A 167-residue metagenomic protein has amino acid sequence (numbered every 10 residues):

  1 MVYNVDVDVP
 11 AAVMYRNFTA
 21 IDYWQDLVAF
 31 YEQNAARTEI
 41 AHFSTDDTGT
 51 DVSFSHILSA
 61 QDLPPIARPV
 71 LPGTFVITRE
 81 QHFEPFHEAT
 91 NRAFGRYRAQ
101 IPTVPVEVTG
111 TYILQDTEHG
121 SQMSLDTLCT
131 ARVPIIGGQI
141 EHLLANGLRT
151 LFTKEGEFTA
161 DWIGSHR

Functional and structural regions predicted by a protein language model:
M1-I66: Hydrophobic ligand-binding cavity/cleft-lining segments
M14-F18, L125, T159: Hydrophobic pocket/interface hotspot
D26-A35, V70-T74, Q100-P105: Short, solvent-exposed secondary-structure boundary motifs
R37-H42, G110-T111, T150: Soluble, non-transmembrane catalytic domains of enzymes that act on hydrophobic metabolites at membranes
D46-T48, G73, T117-H119: Solvent-exposed loop and beta-edge segments used for protein-protein assembly and interaction
V52-S53, I77-P85, N91-A145: Beta-strand/loop substructures that line and gate deep hydrophobic ligand-binding cavities in soluble
Q61-H87: Helix-adjacent hinge/juxtasegments
G138-R167: A conserved amphipathic terminal alpha-helix motif
